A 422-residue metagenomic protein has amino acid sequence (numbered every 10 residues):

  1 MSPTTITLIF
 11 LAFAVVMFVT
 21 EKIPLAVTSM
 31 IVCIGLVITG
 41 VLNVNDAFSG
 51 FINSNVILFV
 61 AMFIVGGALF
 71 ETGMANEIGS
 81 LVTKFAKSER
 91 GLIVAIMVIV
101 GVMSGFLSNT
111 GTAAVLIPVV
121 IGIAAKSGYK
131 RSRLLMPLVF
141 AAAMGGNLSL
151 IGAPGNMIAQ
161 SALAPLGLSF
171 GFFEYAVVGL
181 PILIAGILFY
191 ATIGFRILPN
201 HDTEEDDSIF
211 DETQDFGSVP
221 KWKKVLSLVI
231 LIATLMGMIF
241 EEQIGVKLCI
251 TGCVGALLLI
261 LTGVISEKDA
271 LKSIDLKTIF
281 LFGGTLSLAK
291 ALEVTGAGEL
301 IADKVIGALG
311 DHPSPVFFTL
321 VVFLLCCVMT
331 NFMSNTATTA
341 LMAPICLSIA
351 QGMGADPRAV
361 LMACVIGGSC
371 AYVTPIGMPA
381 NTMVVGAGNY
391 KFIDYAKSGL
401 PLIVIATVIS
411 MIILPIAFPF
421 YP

Functional and structural regions predicted by a protein language model:
M1-V60, I64, V177-D303, T319 (+3 more regions): Hydrophobic transmembrane alpha-helices of multi-pass small-molecule transporters
I6, S127-F140, G146-I158, A162-Q214 (+1 more regions): Juxtamembrane and boundary regions of transmembrane helices in multi-pass small-molecule transporters and channels
A14-I23, I99-N109, F140-I151, G237-Q243 (+2 more regions): Transmembrane alpha-helix interface/packing and boundary motifs in multi-pass membrane proteins, characterized by
K22-I23, V41, M74, Y129 (+5 more regions): Helix N-cap/coil-helix junction residues
V27-V32, N109-I117, M136-P137, L148-G152 (+3 more regions): Hydrophobic alpha-helical membrane segments of integral membrane proteins
I31-I34, I38-K130, S273-T278, F282-M353: Membrane-embedded alpha-helical segments and adjacent helix-loop junctions characteristic of multi-pass solute
V44, R131, F172, L248 (+3 more regions): Alpha-helix N-cap/start motif
